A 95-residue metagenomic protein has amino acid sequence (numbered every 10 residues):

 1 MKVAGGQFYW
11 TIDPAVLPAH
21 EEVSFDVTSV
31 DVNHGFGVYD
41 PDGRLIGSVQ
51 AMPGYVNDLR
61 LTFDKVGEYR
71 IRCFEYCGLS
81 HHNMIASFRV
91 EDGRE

Functional and structural regions predicted by a protein language model:
M1-Q7, T11-F36, N57-K65: Beta-strand cores of secreted/periplasmic/IMS beta-sandwich domains, seen most often in copper-related folds
V3, T28, V32-M52, A86: Histidine- and aromatic-enriched segments that form or immediately flank copper-ligand environments
F8, P41-G43, Y76: Residue-level signature for short turns and capping positions that connect secondary-structure elements
D13, G35-G37, I46, Y69-I71 (+1 more regions): Short acidic, gly/pro-rich beta-turn/loop elements at beta-sheet edges and active-site/ligand-binding grooves
P18-A19, D40-G43, E68-R72: Short amphipathic alpha-helical surface micro-motifs
A51-E95: Extracellular/periplasmic metallocenter environments
